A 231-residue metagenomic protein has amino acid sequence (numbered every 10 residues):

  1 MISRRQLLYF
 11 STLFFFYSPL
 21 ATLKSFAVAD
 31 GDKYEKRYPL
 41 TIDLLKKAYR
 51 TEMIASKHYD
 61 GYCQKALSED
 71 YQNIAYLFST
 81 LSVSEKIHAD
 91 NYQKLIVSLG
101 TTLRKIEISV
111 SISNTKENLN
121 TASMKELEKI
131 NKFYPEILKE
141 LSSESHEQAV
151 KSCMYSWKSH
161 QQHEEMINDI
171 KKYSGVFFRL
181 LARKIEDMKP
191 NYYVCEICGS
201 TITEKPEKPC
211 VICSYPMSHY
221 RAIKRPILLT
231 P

Functional and structural regions predicted by a protein language model:
M1-I2, L20: General helical secondary-structure elements
I2-S3, L8-S11, F26-P231: Non-heme di-metal
Y17-K24: C-terminal segment of classical bacterial N-terminal signal peptides
